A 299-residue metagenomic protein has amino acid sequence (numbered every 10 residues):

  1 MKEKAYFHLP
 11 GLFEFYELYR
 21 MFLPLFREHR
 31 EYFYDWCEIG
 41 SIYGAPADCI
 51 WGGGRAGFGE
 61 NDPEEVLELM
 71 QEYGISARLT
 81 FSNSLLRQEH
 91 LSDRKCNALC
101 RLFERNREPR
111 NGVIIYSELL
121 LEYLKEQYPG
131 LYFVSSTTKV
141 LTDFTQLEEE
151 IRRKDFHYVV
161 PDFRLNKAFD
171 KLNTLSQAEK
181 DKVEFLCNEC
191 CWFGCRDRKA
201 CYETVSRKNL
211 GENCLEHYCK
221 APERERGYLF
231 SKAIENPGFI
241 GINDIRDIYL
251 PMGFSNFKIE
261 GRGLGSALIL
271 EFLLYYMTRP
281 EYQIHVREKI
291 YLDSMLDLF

Functional and structural regions predicted by a protein language model:
M1-Q146, E150, F156-F299: Active-site pocket-lining/capping segments in soluble small-molecule metabolic enzymes
